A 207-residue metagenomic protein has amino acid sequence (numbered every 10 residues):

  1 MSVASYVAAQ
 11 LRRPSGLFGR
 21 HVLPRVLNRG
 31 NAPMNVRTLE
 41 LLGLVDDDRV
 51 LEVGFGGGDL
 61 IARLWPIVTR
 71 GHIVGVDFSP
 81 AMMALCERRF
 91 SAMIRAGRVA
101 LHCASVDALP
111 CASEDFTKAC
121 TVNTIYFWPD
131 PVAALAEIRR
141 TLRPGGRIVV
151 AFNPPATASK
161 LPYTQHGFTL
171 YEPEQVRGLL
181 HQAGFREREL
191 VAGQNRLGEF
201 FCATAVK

Functional and structural regions predicted by a protein language model:
R29-D48: Conserved alpha-helix/loop element of class I SAM-dependent methyltransferases that forms part of the SAM/SAH-binding
D47, L142-R147: Short glycine-dipeptide loop
R49-A108: Class I SAM-dependent methyltransferase SAM/SAH-binding core
D107-A119: A short acidic, Gly/Pro-enriched loop at the edge of an enzyme's catalytic core that lines a small-molecule cofactor
T117-D130: A short SAM/SAH-binding and catalytic strip from SAM-dependent methyltransferases
V132-P144: A short glycine-rich, Lys/Arg-flanked "PGG" loop and its adjoining helix->strand segment in the class I
R147-Q175: Conserved class I S-adenosyl-L-methionine
A183-G184, A192-K207: Core SAM-dependent methyltransferase catalytic element
